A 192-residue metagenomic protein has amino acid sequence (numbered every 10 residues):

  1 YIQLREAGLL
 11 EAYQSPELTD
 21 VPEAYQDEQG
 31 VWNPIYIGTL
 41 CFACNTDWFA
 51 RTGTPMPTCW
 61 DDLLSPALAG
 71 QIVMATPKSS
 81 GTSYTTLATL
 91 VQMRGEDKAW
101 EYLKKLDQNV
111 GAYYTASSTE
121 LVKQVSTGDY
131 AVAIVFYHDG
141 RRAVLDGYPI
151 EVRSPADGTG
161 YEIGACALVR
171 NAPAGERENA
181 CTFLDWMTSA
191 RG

Functional and structural regions predicted by a protein language model:
Y1-Q3, A131-P149: A ligand-binding cleft/hinge motif common to bilobed small-molecule-binding domains
Y1-S126: Extracytoplasmic ligand-binding site segments that recognize negatively charged/polar headgroups
P34, C41-A43, Q71-A75, A131-V135 (+2 more regions): Structural recognition of the beta-strand scaffold that forms the well-ordered cores of secreted hydrolase catalytic
G38, Y102-D107, Y114, D146-R170: Periplasmic-binding protein-like
A43-W48, L87-A88, I163-E176: A bilobed periplasmic-binding-protein/Venus flytrap-type ligand-binding module shared by bacterial periplasmic
T58-P66, A165-G192: Bilobed periplasmic-binding protein/Venus flytrap-like ligand-binding cleft at the lobe interface of extracytoplasmic
L68-I72, K98, G128-A131, Y148-I150 (+1 more regions): Loop/turn elements at helix/coil->beta-strand transitions in domains of secreted/extracellular proteins
L121, D139-G140, G192: Alpha-helix capping/helix-boundary segments
